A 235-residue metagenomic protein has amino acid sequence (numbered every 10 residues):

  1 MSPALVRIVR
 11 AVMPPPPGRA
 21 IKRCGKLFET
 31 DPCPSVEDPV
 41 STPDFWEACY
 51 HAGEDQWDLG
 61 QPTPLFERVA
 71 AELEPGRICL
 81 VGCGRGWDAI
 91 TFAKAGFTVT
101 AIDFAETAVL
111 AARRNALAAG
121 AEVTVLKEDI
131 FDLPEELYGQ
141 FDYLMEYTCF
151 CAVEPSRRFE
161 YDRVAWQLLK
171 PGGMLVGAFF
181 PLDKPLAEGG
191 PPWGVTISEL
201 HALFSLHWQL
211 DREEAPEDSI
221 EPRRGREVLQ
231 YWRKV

Functional and structural regions predicted by a protein language model:
M1-P17: Extreme N-terminal basic, low-complexity initiation segments that serve as generic localization/processing leaders
I21-C79, R85-G139, V153-V235: Class I (Rossmann-like) S-adenosyl-L-methionine-dependent methyltransferase catalytic domain, capturing the SAM-binding
M145: A conserved beta-strand element that flanks and buttresses the S-adenosyl-L-methionine
T148, A152: Short catalytic micro-motifs in class I SAM-dependent methyltransferases
